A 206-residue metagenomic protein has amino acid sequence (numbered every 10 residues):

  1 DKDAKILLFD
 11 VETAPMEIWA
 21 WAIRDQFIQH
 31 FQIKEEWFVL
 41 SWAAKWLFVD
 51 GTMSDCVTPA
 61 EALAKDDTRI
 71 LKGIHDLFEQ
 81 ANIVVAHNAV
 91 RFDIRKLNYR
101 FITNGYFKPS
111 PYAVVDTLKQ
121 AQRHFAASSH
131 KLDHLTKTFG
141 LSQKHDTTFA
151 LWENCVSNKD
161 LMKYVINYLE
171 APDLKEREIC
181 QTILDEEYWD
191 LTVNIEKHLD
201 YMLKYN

Functional and structural regions predicted by a protein language model:
D1-F78: Conserved RNase H-like, two-metal-ion catalytic cores of nucleic-acid enzymes
D10-E12, D93, D116, P172: Acidic active-site catalytic centers that drive phospho-/nucleotidyl reactions and related ester hydrolyses
H30, S110-L118, H145-C155: Short, surface-exposed recognition loops or helix-turn segments adjacent to catalytic cores
E35, V90, M202, N206: Aromatic-acidic/polar surface patches that form glycan- and anion
V49-F139: Conserved DEDDh/DEDDy metal-dependent 3′-5′ exonuclease domain
V85, K131-N206: Acidic, Mg2+-coordinating catalytic module of metal-dependent nucleases/exonucleases that use a two-metal-ion mechanism
